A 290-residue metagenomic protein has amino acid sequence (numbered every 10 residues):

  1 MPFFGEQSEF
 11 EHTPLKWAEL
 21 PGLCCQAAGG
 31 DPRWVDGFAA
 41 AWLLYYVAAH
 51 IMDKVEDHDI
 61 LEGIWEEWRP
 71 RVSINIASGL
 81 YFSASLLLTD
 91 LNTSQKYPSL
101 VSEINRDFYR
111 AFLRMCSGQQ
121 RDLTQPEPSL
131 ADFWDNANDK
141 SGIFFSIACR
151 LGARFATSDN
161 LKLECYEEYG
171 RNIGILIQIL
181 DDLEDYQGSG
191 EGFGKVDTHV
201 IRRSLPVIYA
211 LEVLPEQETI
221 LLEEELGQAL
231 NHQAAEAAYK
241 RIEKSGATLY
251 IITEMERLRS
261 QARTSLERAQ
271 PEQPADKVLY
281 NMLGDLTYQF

Functional and structural regions predicted by a protein language model:
M1-T219: Mg2+-dependent prenyl diphosphate-binding active-site environment of isoprenoid biosynthetic enzymes
T13, W17, A77, A137 (+6 more regions): Generic structural signal for well-ordered, non-membrane alpha-helical segments in soluble metabolic enzymes
S83, L87, Q261-R268: Solvent-exposed, charged/polar functional surfaces in cytosolic regulatory/catalytic domains
S94-Y97, L266-A275: Surface-exposed helix-capping loop/turn segments at secondary-structure junctions
S102, R106, E164-E167, E223 (+3 more regions): Short, charged, amphipathic alpha-helical segments
Q178, G188, E212-P215, G227 (+4 more regions): Hydrophobic alpha-helix feature that most strongly marks membrane-spanning transmembrane helices and their immediate
L221-L266: Mobile late-domain/C-terminal helix-loop "cap" segments that border catalytic sites or the cytosolic face
Q270-F290: Short, amphipathic C-terminal "tail helix"
